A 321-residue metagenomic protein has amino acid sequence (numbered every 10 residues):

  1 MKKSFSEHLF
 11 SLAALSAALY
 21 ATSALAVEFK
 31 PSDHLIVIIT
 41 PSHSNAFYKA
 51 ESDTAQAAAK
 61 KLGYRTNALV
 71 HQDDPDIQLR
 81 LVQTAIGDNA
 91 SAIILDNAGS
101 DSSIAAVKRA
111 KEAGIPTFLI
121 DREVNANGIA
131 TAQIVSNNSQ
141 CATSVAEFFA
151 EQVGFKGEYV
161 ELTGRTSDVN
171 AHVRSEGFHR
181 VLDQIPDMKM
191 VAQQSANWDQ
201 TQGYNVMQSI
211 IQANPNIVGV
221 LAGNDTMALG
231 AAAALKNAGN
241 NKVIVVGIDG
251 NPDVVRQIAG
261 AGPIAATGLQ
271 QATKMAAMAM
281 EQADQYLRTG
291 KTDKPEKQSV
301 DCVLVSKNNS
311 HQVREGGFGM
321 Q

Functional and structural regions predicted by a protein language model:
K2-L12: Bacterial N-terminal signal peptides that target proteins for export
A21-S23: N-terminal signal peptide c-region/cleavage motif recognized by signal peptidases
V27-E28, S32, T166-N170, V181-L182 (+1 more regions): Hinge/cleft segment of the Venus flytrap/periplasmic-binding protein
F29-D33, Q78, I134-Y159, V173 (+3 more regions): Hydrophobic alpha-helical segments within soluble ligand-binding/sensing domains
D33-T54, A58, L62, T66-T84 (+6 more regions): Extracytoplasmic "Venus flytrap"
F47-Y64, C141-V145, V169-M188, Q202 (+4 more regions): Short, solvent-exposed amphipathic alpha-helices that sit in or adjacent to ligand/effector-binding or catalytic
R65, D101-Q140, F148-E151, E158 (+2 more regions): Flexible loop/hinge segments that line or gate small-molecule binding clefts
L95-K111, F178, A192, A196-Q257: Hydrophobic alpha-helical
